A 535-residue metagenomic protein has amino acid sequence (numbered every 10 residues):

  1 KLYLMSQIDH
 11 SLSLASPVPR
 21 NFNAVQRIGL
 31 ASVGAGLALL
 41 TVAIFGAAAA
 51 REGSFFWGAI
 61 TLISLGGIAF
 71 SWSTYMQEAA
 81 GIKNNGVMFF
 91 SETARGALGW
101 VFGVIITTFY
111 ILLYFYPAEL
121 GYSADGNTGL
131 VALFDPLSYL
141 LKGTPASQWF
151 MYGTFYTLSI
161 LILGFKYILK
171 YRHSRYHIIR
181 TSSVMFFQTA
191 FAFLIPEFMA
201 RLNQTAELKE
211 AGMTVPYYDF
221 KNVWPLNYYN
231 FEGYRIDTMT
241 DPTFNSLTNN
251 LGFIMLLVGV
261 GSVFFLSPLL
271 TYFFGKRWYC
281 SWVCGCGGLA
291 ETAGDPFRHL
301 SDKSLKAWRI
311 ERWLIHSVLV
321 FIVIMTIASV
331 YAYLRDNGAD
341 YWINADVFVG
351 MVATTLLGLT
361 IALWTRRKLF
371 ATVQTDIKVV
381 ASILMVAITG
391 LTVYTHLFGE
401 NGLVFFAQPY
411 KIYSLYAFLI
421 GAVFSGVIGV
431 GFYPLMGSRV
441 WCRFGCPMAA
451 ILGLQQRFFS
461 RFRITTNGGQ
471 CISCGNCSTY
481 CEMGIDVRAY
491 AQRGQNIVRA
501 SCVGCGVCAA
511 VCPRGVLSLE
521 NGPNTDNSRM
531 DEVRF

Functional and structural regions predicted by a protein language model:
K1-Q495, A500, G515-F535: Non-ligating segments of multi-cofactor redox enzymes
